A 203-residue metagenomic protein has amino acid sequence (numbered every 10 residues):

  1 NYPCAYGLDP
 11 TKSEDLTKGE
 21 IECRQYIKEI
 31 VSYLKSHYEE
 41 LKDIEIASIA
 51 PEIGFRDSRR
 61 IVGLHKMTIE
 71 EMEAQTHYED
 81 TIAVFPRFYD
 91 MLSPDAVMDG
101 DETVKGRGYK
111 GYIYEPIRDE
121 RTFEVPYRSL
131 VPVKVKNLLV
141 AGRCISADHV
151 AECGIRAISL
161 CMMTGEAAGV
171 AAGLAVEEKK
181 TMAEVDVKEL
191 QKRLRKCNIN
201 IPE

Functional and structural regions predicted by a protein language model:
N1-E203: Flavin (FAD/FMN)-binding glycine-rich loop and adjacent Rossmann-like elements that form
